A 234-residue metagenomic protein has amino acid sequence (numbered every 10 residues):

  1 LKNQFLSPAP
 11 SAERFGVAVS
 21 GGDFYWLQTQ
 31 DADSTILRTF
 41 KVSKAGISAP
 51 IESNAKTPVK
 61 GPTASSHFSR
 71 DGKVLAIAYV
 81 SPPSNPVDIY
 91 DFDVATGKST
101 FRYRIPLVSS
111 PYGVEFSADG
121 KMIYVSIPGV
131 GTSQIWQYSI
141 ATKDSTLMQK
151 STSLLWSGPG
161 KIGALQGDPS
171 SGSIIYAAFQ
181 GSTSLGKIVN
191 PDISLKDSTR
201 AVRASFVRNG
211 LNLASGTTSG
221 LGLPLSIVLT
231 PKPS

Functional and structural regions predicted by a protein language model:
L1-F92, T100-P233: Beta-propeller fold recognition
